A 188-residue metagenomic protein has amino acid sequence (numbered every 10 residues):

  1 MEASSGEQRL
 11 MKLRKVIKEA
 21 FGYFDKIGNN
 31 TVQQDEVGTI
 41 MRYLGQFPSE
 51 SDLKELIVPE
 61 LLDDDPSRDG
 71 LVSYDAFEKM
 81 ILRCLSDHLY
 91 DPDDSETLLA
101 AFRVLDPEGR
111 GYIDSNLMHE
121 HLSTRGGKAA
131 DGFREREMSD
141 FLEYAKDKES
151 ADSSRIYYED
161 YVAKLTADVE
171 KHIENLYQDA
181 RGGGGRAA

Functional and structural regions predicted by a protein language model:
M1-D63: The feature marks the first
E60-Y112, H119-G132, R136-A188: EF-hand and EF-hand-like Ca2+-sensor regions
